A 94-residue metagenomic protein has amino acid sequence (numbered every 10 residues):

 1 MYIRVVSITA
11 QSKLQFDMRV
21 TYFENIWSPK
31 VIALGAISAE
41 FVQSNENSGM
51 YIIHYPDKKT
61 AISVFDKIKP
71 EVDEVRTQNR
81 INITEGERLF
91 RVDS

Functional and structural regions predicted by a protein language model:
M1-M50, H54-K67, T77, I81-S94: Short S/T/G/P-rich N-terminal loop/turn motif that feeds into the first structured element of a domain
